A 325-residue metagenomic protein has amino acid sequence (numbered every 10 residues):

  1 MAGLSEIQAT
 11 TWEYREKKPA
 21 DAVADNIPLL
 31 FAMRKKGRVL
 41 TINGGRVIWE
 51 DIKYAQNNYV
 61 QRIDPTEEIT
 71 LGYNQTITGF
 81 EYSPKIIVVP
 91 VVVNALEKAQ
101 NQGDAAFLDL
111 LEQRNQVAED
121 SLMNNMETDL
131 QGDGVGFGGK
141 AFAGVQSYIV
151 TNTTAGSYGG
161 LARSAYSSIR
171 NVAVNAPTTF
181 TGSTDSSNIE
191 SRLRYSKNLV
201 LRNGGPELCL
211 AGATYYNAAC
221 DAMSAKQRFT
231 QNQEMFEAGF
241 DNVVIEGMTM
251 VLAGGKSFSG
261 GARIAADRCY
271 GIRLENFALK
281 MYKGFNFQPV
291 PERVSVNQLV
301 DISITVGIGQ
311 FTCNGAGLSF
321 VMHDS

Functional and structural regions predicted by a protein language model:
M1-S325: Flexible, glycine/threonine- and acidic-rich loop/arm segments that mediate assembly and lattice contacts in viral
